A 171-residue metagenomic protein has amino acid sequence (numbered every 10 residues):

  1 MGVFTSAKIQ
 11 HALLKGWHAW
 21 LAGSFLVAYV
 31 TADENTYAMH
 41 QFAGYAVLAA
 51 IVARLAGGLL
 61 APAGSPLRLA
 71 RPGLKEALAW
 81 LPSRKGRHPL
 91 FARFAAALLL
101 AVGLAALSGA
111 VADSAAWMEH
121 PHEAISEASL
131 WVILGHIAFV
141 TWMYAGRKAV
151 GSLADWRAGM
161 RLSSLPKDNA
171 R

Functional and structural regions predicted by a protein language model:
M1-R171: Membrane-embedded alpha-helical bundles that constitute the cytochrome b-like, heme-associated redox core of multi-pass
